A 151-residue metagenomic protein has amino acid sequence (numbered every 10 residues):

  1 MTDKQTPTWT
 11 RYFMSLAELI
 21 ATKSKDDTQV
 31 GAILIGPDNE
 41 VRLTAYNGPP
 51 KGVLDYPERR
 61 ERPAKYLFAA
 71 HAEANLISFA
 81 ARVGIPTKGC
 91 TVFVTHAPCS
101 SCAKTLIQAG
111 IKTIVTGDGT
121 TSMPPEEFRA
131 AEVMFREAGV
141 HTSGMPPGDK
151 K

Functional and structural regions predicted by a protein language model:
M1-K151: Zinc-dependent deaminase catalytic domain
